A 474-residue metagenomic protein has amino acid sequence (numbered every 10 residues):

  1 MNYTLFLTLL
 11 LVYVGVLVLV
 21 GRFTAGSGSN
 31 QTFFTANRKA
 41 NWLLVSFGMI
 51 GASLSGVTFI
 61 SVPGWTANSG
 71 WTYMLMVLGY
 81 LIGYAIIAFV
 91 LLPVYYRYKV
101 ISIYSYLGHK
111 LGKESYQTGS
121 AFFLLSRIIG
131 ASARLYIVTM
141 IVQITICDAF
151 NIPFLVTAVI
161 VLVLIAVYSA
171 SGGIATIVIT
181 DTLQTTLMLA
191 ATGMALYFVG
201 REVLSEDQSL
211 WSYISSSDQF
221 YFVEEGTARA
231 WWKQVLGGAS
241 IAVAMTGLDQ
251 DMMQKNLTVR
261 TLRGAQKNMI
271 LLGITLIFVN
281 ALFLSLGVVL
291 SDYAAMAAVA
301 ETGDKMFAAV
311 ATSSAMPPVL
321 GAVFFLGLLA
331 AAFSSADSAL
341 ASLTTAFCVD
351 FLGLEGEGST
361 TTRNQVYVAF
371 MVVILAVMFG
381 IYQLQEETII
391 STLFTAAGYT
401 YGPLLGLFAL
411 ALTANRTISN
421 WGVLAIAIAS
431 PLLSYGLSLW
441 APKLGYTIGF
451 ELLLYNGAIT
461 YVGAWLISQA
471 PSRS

Functional and structural regions predicted by a protein language model:
M1-S474: Membrane-embedded helix-loop-helix hairpins and adjacent transmembrane boundary segments in multi-pass transporters
